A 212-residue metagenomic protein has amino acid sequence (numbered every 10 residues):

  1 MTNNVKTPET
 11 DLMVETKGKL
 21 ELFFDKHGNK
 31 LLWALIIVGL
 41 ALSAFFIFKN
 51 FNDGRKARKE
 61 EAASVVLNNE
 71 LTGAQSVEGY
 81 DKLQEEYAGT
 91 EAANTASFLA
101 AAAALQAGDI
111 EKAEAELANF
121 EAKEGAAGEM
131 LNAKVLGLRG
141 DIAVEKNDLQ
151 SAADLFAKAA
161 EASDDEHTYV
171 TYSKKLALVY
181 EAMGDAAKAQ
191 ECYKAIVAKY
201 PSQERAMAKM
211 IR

Functional and structural regions predicted by a protein language model:
M1-G39: N-terminal positive-inside, membrane-proximal cytosolic segments immediately preceding the first
K30, G54, E85-A93, A122-N132 (+3 more regions): Short solvent-exposed coil/turn linkers within tandem alpha-helical repeat scaffolds
E61-S64, L99, L131-K134, L138 (+2 more regions): "A position-specific structural signal for the A-helix of alpha-solenoid helical repeats
